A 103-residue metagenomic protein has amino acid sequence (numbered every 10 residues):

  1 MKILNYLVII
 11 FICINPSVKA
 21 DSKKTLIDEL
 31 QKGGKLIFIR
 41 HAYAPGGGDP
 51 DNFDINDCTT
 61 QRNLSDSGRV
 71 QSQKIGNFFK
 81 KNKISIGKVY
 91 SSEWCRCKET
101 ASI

Functional and structural regions predicted by a protein language model:
K2-I9: Sec-dependent signal peptide recognition, specifically the positively charged N-region followed immediately by
F11-I14: Repetitive helical segments and hydrophobic/amphipathic motifs
P16-A20: Sec/Tat signal peptide C-region and signal peptidase I cleavage site
D21-I103: Active-site-proximal alpha-helix that buttresses catalytic centers in soluble enzyme cores
